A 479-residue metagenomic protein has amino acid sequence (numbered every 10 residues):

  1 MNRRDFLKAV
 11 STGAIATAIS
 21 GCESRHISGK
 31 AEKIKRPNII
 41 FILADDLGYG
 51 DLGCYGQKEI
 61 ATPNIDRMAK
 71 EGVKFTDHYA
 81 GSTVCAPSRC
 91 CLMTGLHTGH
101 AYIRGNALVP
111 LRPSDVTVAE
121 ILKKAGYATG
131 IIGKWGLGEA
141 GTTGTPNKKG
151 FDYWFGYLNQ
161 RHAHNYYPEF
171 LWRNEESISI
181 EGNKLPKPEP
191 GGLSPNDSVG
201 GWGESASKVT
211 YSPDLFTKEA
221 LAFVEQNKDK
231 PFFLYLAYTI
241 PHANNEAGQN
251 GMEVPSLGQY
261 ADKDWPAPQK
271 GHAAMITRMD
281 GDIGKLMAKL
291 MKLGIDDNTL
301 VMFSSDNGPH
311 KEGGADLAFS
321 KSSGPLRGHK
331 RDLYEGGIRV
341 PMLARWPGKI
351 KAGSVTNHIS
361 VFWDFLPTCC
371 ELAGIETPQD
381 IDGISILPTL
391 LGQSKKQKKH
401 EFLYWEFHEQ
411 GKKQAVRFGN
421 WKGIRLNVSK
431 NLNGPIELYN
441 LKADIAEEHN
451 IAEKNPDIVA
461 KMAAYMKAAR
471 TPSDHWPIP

Functional and structural regions predicted by a protein language model:
N2-E437, L441-P479: Formylglycine-dependent sulfatase
